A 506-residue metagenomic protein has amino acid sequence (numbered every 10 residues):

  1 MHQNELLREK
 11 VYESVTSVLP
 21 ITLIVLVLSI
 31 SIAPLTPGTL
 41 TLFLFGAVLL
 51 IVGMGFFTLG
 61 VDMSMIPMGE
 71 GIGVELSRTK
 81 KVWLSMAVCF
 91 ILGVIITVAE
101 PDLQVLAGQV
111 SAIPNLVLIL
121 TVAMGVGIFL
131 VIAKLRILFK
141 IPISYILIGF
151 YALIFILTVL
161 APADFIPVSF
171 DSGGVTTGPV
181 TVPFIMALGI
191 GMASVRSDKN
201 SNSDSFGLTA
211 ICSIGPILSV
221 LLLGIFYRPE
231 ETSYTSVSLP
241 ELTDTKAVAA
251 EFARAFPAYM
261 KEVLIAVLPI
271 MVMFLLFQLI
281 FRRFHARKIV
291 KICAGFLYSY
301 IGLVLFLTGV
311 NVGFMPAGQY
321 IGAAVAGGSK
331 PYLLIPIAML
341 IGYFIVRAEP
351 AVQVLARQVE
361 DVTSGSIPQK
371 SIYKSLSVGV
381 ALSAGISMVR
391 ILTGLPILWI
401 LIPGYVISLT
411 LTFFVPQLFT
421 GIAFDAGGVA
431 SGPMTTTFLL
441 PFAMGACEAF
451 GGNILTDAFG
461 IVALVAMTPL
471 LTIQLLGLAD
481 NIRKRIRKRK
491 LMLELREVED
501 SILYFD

Functional and structural regions predicted by a protein language model:
M1-L59, E75, G173, M186 (+5 more regions): Signature of multi-pass transmembrane helix bundles
I21-V25, G53, K81-C89, G149-L160 (+7 more regions): Small-residue-rich segments of transmembrane alpha-helices in multi-pass membrane proteins, especially helix faces
T41-L42, G60, A107-I119, I137-A152 (+8 more regions): Transmembrane helix-loop boundary segments of multi-pass membrane transporters
F43-G55, A112-M124, D171-I185, V237-S238 (+3 more regions): Structural signature of hydrophobic alpha-helical transmembrane segments
D62-K81, V105-S111, F314-S329, A351-I367 (+1 more regions): Flexible loop linkers connecting adjacent transmembrane helices in multi-pass alpha-helical membrane transporters
V82-L153, P331-T412: Helix-loop-helix junctions within the multi-pass membrane cores of secondary transporters/permeases
L130-L138, F165, I190-D204, I280-A286 (+2 more regions): Alpha-helical transmembrane segments
L160-V168, V220-R228, F306-G313, G385-I386 (+1 more regions): Hydrophobic alpha-helical transmembrane segments in multi-pass integral membrane proteins
